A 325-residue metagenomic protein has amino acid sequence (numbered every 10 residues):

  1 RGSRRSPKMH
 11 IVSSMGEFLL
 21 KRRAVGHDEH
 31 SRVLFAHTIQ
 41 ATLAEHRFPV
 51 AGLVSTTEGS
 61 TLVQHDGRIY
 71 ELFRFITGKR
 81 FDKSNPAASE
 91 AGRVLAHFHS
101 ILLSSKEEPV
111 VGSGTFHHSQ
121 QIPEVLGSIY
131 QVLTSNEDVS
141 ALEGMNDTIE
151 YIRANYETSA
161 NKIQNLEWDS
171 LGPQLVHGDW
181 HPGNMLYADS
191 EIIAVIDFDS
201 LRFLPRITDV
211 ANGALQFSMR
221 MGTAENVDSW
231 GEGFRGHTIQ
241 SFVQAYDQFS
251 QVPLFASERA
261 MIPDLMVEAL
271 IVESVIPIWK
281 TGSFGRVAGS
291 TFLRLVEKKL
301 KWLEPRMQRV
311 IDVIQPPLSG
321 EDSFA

Functional and structural regions predicted by a protein language model:
R4-F18, G26-H37, P49, D82 (+5 more regions): Phosphate/dinucleotide-binding and metal-coordinating scaffold of catalytic cores in nucleotide-dependent enzymes
R4-S14, L19-L20, L53, A160-T208 (+1 more regions): Active-site acidic catalytic loop and adjacent metal/ATP-binding pocket of ATP-dependent phosphoryl transfer enzymes
K8, D28, Q40-A41, H46 (+7 more regions): Structured catalytic core of nucleotide-sugar glycosyltransferases
S14-G112: ATP-binding pocket architecture of kinase catalytic cores
N85-D147, P173: A cross-family kinase active-site recognition segment
S128, V132, V272-A325: ATP/Mg2+ or Mg2+-diphosphate-binding catalytic cores that bind nucleotide phosphates or diphosphates via glycine-rich
I207-Q251, V267-G285: Active-site activation/catalytic loop segments of kinase-like enzymes and analogous catalytic loops in related
L254-M266: All-alpha amphipathic helical-bundle segments outside canonical DNA-binding/catalytic cores that form hydrophobic
